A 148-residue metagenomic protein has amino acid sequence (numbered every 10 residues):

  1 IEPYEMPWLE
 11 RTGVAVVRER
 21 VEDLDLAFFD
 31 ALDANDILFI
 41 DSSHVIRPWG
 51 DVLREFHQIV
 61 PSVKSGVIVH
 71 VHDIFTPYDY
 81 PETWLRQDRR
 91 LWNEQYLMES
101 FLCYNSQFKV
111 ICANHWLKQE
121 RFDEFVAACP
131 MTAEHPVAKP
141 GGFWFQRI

Functional and structural regions predicted by a protein language model:
I1-E2, H72: Alpha/beta-hydrolase-fold catalytic nucleophile elbow
P3-S42: S-adenosyl-L-methionine
H44-R147: C-terminal substrate-binding/active-site "lid" region of AdoMet-derived donor-dependent transferases
